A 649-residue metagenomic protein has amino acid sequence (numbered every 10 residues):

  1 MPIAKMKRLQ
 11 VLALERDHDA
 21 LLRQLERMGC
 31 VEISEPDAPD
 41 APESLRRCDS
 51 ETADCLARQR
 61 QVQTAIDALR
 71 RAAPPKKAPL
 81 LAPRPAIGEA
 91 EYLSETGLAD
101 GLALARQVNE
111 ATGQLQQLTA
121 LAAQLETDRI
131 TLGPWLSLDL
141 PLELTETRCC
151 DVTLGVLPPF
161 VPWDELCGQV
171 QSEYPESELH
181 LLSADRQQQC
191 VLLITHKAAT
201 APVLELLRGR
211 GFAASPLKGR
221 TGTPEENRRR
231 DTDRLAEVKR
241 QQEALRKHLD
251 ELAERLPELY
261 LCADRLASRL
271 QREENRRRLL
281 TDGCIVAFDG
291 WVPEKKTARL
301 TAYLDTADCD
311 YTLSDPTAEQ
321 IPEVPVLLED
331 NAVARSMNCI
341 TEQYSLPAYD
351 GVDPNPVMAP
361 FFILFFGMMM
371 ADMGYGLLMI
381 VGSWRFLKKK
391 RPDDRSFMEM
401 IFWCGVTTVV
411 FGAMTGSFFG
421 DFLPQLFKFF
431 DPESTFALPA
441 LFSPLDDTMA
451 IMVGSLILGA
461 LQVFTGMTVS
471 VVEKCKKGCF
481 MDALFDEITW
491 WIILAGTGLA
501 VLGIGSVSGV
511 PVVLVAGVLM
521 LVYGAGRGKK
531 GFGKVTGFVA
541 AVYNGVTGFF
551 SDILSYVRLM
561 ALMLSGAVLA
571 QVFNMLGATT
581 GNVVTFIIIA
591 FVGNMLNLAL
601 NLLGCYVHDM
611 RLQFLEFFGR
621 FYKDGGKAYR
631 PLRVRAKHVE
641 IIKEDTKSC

Functional and structural regions predicted by a protein language model:
M1-M358, D394-M398: Long, charged N-terminal accessory/stalk domains
P2-K7, R16-L22, E26-I33, T297-C649: Conserved, carboxylate-rich catalytic/transport cores that coordinate ions
